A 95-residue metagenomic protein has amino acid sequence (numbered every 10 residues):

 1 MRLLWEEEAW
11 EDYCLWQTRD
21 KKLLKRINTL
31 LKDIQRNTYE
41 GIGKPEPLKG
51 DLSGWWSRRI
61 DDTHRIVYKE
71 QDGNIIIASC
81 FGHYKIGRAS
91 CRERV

Functional and structural regions predicted by a protein language model:
R2, E11-L24, T29, I42 (+3 more regions): Enriched for short, Lys/Arg-rich terminal
R36-Y39: Generic structural signal for secondary-structure transition and capping sites
C91-V95: A short, hydrophobic C-terminal helix/tail in secreted or cell-surface proteins
